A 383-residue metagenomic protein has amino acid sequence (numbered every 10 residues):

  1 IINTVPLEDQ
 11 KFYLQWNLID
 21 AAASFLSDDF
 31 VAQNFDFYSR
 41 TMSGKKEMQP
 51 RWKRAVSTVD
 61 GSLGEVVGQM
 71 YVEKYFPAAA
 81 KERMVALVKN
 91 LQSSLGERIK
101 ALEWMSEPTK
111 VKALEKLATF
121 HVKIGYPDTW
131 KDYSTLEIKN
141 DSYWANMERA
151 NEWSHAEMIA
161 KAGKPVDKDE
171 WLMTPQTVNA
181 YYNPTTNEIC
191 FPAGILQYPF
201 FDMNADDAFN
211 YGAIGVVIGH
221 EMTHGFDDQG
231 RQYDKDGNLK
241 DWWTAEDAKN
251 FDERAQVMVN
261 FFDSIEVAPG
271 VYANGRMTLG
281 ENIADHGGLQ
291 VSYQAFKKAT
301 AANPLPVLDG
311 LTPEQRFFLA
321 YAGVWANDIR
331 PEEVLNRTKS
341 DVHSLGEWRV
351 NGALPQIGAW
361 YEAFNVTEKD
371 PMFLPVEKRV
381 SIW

Functional and structural regions predicted by a protein language model:
I1-A86, N90: Noncatalytic, helix-rich "gating/capping" subdomain that lines the substrate-entry/channel surface of large enzyme
Q49, K53-V56, D60-W383: Intrinsically disordered, low-complexity linker/terminal regions across diverse proteins
